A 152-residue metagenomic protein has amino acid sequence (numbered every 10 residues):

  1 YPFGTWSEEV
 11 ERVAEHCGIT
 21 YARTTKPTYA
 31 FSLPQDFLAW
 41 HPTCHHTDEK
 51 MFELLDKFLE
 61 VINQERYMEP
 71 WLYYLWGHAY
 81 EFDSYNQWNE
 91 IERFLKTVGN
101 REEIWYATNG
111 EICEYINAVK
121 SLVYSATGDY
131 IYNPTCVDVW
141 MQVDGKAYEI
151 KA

Functional and structural regions predicted by a protein language model:
Y1-L55, F82-E90: Catalytic domains of cell-wall/extracellular-matrix polysaccharide-remodeling enzymes, centered on de-N-acetylation
A22, L75, T108: Divalent metal-coordination and catalytic microenvironments
E53-R66: A short, acidic, amphipathic alpha-helical segment used as a generic capping/interface helix at domain edges
R66-E69, N133-T135: A structural signal for short secondary-structure junctions
E69-W76: Active-site regions of oxyanion-processing enzymes, predominantly non-cytosolic
Y80-A118: Catalytic cores of secreted or luminal carbohydrate-active enzymes
N109-A152: C-terminal beta-sandwich/jelly-roll accessory domains of carbohydrate-active enzymes
